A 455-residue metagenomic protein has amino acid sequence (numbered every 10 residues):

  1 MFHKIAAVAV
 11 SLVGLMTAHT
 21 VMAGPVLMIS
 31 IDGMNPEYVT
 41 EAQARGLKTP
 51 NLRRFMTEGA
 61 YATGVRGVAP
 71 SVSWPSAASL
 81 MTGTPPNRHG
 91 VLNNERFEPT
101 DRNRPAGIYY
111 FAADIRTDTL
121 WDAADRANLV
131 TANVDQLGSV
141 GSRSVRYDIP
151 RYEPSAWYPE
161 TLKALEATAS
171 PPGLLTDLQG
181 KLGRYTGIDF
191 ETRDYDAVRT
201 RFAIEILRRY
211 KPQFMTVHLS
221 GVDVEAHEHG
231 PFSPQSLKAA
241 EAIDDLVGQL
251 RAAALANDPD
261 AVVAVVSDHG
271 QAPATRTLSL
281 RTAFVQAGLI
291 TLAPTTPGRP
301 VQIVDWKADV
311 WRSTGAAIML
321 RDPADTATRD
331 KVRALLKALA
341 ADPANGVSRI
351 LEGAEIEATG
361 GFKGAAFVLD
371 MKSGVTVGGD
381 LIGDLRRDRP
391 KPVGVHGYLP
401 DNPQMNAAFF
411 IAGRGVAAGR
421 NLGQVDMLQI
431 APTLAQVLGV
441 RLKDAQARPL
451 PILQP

Functional and structural regions predicted by a protein language model:
M1-A9: Bacterial N-terminal signal peptides that target proteins for export
S11, V21-M22: Cleavable N-terminal signal peptides
Y38-V39, R193-Y210, F214-V217, V222-A264 (+4 more regions): A long, amphipathic alpha-helix that forms part of the scaffold/cap immediately adjacent to metal-dependent active
T40-R88, V130-A132: Short, structured active-site-proximal loop/turn typified by the sulfatase FGly-forming signature C/S-X-P-X-R
T63, P70-V72, F97-A113, T117 (+4 more regions): Secreted, luminal/periplasmic, and some membrane-associated catalytic domains that remodel anionic oxygen-ester
P85-G230: His/Asp/Glu-rich, glycine-adjacent segments that coordinate divalent cations and/or stabilize oxyanion chemistry on
I382-R420, Q429: Low-complexity, glycine/alanine/valine/leucine- and proline-rich hydrophobic stretches
